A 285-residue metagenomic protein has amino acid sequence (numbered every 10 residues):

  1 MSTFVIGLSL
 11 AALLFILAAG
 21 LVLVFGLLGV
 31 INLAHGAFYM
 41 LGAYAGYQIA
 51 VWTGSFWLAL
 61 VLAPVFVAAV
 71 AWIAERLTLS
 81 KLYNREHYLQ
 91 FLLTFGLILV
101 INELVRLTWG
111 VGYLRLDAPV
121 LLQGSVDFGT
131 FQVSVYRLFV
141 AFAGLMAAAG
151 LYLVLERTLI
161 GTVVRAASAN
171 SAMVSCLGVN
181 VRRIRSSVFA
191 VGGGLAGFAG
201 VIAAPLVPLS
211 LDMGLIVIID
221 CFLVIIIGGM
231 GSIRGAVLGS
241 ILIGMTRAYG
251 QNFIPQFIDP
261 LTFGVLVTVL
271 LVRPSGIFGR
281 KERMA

Functional and structural regions predicted by a protein language model:
M1-I16, A45, T53-A59, R85-F91 (+4 more regions): Membrane-interfacial amphipathic/re-entrant helices at transmembrane-helix boundaries
V5, L27-I73, L77: Membrane-embedded helix boundary and interhelical linker motif in transport proteins
L10, I16, F131-L209, I233-L238: Helix-loop-helix "hairpin" substructures at the membrane interface of multi-pass membrane proteins
A18, G54-V65, S186-A196, G200-L271: Transmembrane alpha-helical segments in multi-pass inner-membrane proteins
L21-A43, N84-L89, I160-V163, V181 (+5 more regions): Short, non-helical or kinked segments that cap or interrupt transmembrane helices
G54-I98, L104, L238-I243, R273-P274: Alpha-helical transmembrane segments within multi-pass membrane transporters and channels
K81-R157, I184-S187, Y249, L261 (+1 more regions): Transmembrane helix-bundle core of multi-pass membrane transporters and related energy-transducing complexes
T108, A169-C176, N180-R183, I254-A285: Cytosolic-side transmembrane-helix boundaries in multi-pass membrane proteins
